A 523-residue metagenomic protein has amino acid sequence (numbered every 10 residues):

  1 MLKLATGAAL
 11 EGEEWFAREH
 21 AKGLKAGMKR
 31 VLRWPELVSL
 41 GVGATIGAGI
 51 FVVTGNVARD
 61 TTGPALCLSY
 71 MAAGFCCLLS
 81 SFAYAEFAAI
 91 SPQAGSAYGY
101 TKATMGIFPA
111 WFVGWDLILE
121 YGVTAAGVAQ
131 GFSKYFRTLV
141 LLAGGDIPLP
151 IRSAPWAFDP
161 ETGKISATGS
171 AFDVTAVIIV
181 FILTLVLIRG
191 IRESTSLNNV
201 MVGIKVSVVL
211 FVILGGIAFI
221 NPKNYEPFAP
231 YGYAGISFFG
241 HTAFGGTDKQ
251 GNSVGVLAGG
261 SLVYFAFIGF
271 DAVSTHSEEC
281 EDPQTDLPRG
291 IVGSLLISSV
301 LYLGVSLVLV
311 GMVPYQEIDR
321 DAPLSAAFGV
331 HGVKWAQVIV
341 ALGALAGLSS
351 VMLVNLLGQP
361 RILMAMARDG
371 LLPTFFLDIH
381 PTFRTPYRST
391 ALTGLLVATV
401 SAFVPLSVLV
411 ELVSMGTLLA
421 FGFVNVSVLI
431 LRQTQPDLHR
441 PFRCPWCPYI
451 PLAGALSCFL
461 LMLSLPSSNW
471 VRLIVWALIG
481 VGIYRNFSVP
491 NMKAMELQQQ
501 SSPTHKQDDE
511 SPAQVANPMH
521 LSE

Functional and structural regions predicted by a protein language model:
M1-G55, R59-C67, M71, C77-F82 (+4 more regions): Membrane-interface "cap" regions at the ends of multi-pass membrane proteins
G23-K29, C67, G144-A176, G203-A341: Helix-loop-helix junctions that connect adjacent transmembrane segments in multi-pass membrane transporters
M28, I50-G163, L210, V254 (+2 more regions): Extracellular loop-to-transmembrane helix junctions
F51, Q93, D116-K134, L262-C280 (+5 more regions): Membrane-helix boundary/coupling elements in multi-pass transport proteins
S133-F136, A171-Y233, I291, V413-F423 (+1 more regions): Membrane-interface loop-to-helix entry segments
R137, V208-G215, L363, V413-R440 (+2 more regions): Hydrophobic alpha-helical segments of multi-pass membrane transport proteins
T168-A171, F375-Y387, F421-N469, A494 (+1 more regions): C-terminal membrane-solvent junction of multi-pass transporters and transport-like membrane proteins
S407, E411-T417, W446-E523: A generic transmembrane alpha-helix motif of multi-pass inner-membrane proteins
